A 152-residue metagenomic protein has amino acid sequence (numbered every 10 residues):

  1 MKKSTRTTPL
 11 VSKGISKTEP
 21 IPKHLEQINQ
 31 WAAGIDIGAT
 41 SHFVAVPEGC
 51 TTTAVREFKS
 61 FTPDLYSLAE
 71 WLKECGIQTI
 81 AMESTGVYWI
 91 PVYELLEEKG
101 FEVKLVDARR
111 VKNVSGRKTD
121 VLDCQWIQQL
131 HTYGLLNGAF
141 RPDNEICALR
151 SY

Functional and structural regions predicted by a protein language model:
M1-Y152: Phosphate- and other anionic-substrate recognition elements at nucleic-acid/protein interfaces
